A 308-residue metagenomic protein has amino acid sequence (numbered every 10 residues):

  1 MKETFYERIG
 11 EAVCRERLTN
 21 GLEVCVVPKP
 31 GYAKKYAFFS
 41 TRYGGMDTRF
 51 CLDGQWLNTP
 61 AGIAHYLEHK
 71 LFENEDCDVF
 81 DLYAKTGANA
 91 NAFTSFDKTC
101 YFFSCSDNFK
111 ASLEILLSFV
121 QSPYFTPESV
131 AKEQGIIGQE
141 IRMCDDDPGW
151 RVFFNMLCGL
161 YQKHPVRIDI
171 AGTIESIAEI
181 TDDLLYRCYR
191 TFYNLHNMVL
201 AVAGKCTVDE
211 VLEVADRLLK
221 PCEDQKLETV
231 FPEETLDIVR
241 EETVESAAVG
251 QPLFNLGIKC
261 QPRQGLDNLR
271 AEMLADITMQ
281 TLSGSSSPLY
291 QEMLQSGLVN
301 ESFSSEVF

Functional and structural regions predicted by a protein language model:
M1-D78, Y186-E292: His/Glu-rich zincin catalytic helix
P28-P30, T94, V307: Short, low-complexity Ser/Thr-rich regulatory SLiMs
T59, F93, K110-A111, L269 (+1 more regions): Short acidic alpha-helix initiation/capping motifs at coil-to-helix transition points, especially at protein N-termini
E75-C188, D209, E234, D276 (+2 more regions): Acidic/histidine-enriched segments that form metal/cofactor-coordinating and catalytic pocket/exosite environments
S246, V307-F308: Replace "in large, NTP-powered and nucleic-acid-processing enzymes" with "in large, NTP-powered factors and other
S296: Structured mid-domain segments that build the active-site/substrate or prosthetic-cofactor binding neighborhood
